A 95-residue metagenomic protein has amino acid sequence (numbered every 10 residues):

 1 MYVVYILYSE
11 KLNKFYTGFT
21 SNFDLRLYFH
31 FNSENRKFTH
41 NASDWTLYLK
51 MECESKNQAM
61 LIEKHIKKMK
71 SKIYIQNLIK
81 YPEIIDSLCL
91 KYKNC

Functional and structural regions predicted by a protein language model:
M1-R36, H40-K50, M60-K67, L78-C95: GIY-YIG nuclease catalytic motif and its immediate N-terminal context
C53: Short, surface-exposed polybasic/aromatic micro-patch for ligand or macromolecular engagement
K56: C2H2-type zinc-finger recognition helix
M69-S71: A common structural junction motif
Y74: Conserved donor-nucleotide binding/catalytic region of nucleotide-linked donor-dependent transferases
